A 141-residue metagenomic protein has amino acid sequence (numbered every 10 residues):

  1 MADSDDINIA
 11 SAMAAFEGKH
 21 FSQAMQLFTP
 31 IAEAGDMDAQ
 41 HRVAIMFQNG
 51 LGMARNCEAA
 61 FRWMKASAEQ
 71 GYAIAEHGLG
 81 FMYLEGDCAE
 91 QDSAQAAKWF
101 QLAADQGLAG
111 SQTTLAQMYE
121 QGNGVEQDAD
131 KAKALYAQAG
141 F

Functional and structural regions predicted by a protein language model:
D3-S4, K19-H20, E33-D36, N49-L51 (+7 more regions): Short helix-capping/linker turns of helical repeat alpha-solenoids
S4-A34: Alpha-helical segment of the N-proximal tetratricopeptide repeat
N8-A10, A14-A15, I31, R42-N49 (+3 more regions): Hydrophobic face of amphipathic alpha-helices that form TPR/SEL1-like repeat modules and related alpha-solenoid
E17-Q26, A54-W63, E90-W99, E126-A137: Structural signature of tandem alpha-helical TPR/SEL1-like repeats, specifically the intra-repeat loop/turn
P30-I31, K65-S67, L102-A103, Q138-A139: Canonical positions in the second alpha-helix
D38-A39, G71-A75, G107-T114, A139-F141: Boundary/linker segments of alpha-helical solenoid repeat arrays
H41-R42, H77-G78, S93, G110-T114 (+1 more regions): Alpha-solenoid helical repeat scaffolds
K98, L102-D105, T113, Q117-Q121 (+1 more regions): TPR/TPR-like (Sel1-like) alpha-helical repeat modules
